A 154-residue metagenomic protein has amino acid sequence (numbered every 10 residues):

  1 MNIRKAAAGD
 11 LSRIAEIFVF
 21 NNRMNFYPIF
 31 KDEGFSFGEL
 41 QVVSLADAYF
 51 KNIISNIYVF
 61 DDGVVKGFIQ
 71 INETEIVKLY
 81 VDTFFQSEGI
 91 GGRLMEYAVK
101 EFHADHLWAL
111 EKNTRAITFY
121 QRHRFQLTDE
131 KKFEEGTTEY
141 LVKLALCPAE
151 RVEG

Functional and structural regions predicted by a protein language model:
N2-E16: A short beta-loop-alpha structural element at the N-terminal edge of CoA-dependent acyl/N-acetyltransferase catalytic
V19-A46: Conserved GNAT-fold acetyl-CoA-binding loop/helix
I54-G67: Conserved beta-hairpin
I76-Q86, A109-L110: A short, internal acetyl-CoA/4′-phosphopantetheine-binding micro-motif in the GNAT/acyltransferase core
S87-K100, T118, R122: Conserved acetyl-CoA-binding loop-helix of GNAT-fold acetyltransferases
K100-K112: Conserved GNAT acetyl-CoA-binding A-motif
W108-L110, Q126-K143: Conserved catalytic-core motifs of GNAT/GCN5-like acyltransferases
